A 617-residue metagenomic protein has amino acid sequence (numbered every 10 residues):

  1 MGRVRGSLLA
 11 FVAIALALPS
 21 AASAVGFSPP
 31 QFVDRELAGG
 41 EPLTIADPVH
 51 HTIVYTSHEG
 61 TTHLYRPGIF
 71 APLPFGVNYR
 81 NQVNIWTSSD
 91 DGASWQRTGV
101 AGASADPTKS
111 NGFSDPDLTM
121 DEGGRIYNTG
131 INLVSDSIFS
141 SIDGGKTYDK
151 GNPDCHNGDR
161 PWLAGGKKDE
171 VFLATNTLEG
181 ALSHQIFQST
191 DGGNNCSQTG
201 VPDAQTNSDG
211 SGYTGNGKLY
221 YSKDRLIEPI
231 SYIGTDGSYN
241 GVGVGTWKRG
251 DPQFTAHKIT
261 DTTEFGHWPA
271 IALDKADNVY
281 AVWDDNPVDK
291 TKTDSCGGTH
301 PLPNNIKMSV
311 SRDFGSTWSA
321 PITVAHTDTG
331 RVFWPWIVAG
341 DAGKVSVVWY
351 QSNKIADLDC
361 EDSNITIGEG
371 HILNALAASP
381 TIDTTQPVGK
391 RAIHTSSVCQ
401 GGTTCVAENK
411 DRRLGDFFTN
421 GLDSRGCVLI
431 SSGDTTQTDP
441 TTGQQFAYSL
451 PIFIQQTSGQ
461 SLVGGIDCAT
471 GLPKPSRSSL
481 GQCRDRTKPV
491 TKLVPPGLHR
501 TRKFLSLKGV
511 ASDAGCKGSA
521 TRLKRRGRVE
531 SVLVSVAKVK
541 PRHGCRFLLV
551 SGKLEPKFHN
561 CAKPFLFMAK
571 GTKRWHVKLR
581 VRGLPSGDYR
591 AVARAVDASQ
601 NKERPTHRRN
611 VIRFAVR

Functional and structural regions predicted by a protein language model:
M1-L9: Bacterial N-terminal signal peptides that target proteins for export
L9-S20: Bacterial N-terminal signal peptides
A24-R486: Extracellular, repeat-based ectodomains that mediate carbohydrate processing or recognition
S57, W349, S432, L507-D513 (+1 more regions): Aromatic/hydrophobic beta-strand junction motif of beta-rich domains
V77, H300, G368, R412 (+4 more regions): A generic structural micro-feature
Y221, D274, G340, R413 (+3 more regions): Surface-exposed coil/turn segments at beta-strand junctions on protein surfaces, enriched
R484-K492, F504-S506, S512-R617: Long, low-complexity serine/threonine/glycine- and acidic-rich segments characteristic of extracellular
V494-R500: Short beta-strand segments of immunoglobulin-like
